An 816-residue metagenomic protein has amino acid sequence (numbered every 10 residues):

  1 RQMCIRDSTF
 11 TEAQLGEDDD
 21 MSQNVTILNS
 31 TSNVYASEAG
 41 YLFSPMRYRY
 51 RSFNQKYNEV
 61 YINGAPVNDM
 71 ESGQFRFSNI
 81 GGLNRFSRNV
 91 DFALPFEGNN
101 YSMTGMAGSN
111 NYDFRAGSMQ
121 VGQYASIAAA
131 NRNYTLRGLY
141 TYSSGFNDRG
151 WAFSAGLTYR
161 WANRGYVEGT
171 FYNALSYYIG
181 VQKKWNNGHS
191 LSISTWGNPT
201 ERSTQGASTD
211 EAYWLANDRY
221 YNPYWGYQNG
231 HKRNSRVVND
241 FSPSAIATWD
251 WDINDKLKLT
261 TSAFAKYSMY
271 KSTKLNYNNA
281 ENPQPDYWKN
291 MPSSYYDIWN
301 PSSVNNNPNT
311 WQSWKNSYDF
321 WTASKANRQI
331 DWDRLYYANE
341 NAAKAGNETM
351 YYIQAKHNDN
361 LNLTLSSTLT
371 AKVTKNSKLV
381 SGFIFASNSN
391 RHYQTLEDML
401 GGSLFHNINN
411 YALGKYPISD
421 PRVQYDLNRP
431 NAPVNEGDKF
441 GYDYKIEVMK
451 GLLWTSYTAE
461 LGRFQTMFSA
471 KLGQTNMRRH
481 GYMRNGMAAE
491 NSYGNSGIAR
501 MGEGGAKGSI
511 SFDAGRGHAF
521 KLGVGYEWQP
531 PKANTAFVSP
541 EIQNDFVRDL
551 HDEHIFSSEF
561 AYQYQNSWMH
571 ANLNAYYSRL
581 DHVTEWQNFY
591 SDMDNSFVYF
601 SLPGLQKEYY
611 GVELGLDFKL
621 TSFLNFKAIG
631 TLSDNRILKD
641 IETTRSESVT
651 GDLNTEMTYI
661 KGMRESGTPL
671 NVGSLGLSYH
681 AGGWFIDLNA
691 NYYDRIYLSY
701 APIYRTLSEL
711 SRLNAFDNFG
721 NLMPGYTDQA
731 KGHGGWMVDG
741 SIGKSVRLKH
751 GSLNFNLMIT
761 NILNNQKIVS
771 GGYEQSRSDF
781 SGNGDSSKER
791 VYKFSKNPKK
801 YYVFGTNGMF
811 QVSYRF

Functional and structural regions predicted by a protein language model:
I27-L28, V34-E38, A65-F96, D113-R115 (+2 more regions): Short acidic/polar hinge/loop motifs at secondary-structure boundaries that mediate gating or recognition
Y124-A162, Y166-Q205, V237, P243-D255 (+1 more regions): Transmembrane beta-barrel wall of Gram-negative outer-membrane proteins
S190-T248, K271-A355, P417-N435, W586-F589: Acidic/polar loop-and-plug regions of large Gram-negative outer-membrane beta-barrel proteins
A207-S208, A212, V423-P433, N476-M487 (+7 more regions): Surface-exposed extracellular loop regions of Gram-negative outer-membrane beta-barrel proteins, predominantly
P223-S244, T248, N495-S509, D513 (+6 more regions): Outer-membrane beta-barrel signature, preferentially recognizing the C-terminal barrel domain of Gram-negative
Y352, V380-G515, T535-P540, D549 (+1 more regions): Signature of Gram-negative outer-membrane beta-barrel scaffolds
R463, Y577-R579, F600-Y704, Q811-R815: Gram-negative outer-membrane beta-barrel transporters
L580, F623-F626, N691-A715, H733 (+1 more regions): C-terminal beta-signal and adjacent terminal beta-strands/loops of Gram-negative outer-membrane beta-barrel proteins
